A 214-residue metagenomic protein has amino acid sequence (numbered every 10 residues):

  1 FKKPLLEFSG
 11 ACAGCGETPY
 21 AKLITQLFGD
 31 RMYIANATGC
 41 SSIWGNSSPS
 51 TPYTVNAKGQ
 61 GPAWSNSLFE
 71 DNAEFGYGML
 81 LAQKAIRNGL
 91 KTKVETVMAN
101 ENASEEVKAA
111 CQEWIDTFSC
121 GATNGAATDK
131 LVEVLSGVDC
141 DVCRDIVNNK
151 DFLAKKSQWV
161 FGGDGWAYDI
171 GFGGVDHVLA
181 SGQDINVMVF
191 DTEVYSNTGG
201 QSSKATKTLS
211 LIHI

Functional and structural regions predicted by a protein language model:
F1-G16, A21, T25, C111-N149: Flexible inter-domain linker/hinge segments
G10-G14, G76-K84, Y168: Hydrophobic alpha-helical scaffolding
G16-Y20, L27-D30, N36, A82 (+7 more regions): General structural feature for long, well-ordered alpha-helical segments within catalytic domains of soluble enzymes
T18-L23, Y33, I43-S50, V138-N197 (+1 more regions): Thiamine diphosphate
W44-S65: Terminal amphipathic helices with adjacent charged low-complexity linkers/tails
T51-T54, S203-K207: Short, hinge-like loop/turn segments at secondary-structure boundaries
F69-D139: N-terminal leader/propeptide and maturation segments of large enzyme subunits in energy/redox metabolism and hydrolases
I212-I214: Conserved small/polar residues in nucleotide/adenosyl-binding loops
